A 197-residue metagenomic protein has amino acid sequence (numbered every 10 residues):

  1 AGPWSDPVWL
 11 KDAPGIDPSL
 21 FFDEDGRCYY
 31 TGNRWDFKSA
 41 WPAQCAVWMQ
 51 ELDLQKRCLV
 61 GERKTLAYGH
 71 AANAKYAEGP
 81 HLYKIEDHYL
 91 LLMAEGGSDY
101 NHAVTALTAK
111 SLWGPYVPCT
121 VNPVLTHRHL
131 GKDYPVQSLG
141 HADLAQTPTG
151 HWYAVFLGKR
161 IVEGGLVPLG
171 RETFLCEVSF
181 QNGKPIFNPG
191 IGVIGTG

Functional and structural regions predicted by a protein language model:
A1-G197: Carbohydrate-active catalytic/glycan-binding domains of CAZyme proteins, especially the secreted or lumenal ectodomains
